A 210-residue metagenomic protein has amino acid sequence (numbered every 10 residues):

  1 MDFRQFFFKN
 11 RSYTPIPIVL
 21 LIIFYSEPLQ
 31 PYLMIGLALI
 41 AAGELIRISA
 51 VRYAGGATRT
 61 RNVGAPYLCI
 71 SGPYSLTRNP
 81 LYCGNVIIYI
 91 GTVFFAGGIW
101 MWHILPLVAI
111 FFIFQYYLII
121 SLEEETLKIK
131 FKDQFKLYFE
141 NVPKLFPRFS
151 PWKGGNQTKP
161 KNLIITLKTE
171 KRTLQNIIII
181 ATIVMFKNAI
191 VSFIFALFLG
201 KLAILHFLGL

Functional and structural regions predicted by a protein language model:
M1-F6, T58-T77: Juxtamembrane helix-capping/reentrant segments at transmembrane boundaries
S12-V19, L81-I90, T169-I183: Core segments of transmembrane alpha-helices that mediate helix-helix packing or line hydrophobic substrate/ligand
L21-M34: Short, hydrophobic transmembrane alpha-helix segments
Y32-A42, H103-F111, I194-K201: Hydrophobic core segments of alpha-helical transmembrane domains in multi-pass membrane proteins
A41-G56, A109-L127, M185-V191, L202-L210: Transmembrane alpha-helical segments that form the membrane-embedded catalytic/substrate-channel core of multi-pass
K128-K168: Membrane-proximal soluble regions of multi-pass membrane proteins
Q157-L210: A hydrophobic membrane-anchoring alpha-helix module
